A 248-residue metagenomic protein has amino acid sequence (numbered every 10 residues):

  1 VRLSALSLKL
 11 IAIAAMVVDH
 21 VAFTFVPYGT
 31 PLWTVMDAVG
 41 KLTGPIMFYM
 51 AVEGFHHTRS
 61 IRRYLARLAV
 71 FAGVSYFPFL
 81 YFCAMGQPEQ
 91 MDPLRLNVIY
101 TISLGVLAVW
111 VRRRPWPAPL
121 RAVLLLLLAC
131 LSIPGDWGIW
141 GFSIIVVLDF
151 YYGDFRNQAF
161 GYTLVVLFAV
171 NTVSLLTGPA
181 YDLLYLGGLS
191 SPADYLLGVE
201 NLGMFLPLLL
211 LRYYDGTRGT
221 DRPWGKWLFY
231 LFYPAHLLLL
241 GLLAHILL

Functional and structural regions predicted by a protein language model:
V1-L248: Alpha-helical transmembrane segments and their immediate juxtamembrane cytosolic regions
